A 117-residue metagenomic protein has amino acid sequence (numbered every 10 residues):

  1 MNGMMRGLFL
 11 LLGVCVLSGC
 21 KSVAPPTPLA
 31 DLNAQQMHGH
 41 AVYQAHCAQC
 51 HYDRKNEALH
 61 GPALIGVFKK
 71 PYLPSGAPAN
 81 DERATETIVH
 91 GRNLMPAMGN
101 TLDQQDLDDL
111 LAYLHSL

Functional and structural regions predicted by a protein language model:
M1-C20: Sec-dependent bacterial lipoprotein signal peptides
L17-K21, K55-A58, E82-R83: Short hydrophobic/aromatic-rich motifs at helix boundaries and adjacent loops
C20-V42, N80: Electrostatic cytochrome c docking/interface patches
L32-E57, E86, H90: Sequence/structural segment immediately N-terminal to covalent heme-attachment motifs in c-type and related
Q49, A63-G66: Soluble periplasmic/extracytoplasmic beta-strand elements of cell-envelope proteins
A58-L59, G66-L117: Extracytoplasmic electron-transfer domains, predominantly the class I c-type cytochrome c fold
